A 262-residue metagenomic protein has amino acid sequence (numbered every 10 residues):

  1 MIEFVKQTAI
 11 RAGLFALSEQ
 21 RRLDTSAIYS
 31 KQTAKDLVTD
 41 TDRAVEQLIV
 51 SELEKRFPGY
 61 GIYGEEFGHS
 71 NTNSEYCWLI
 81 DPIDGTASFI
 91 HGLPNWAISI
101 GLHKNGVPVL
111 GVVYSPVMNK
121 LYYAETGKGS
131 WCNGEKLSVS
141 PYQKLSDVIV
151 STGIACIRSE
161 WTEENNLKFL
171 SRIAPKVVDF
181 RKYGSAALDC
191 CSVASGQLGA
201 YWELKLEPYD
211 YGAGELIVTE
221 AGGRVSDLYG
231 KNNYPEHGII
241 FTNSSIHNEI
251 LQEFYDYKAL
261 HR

Functional and structural regions predicted by a protein language model:
M1-I83, E249, Y255, R262: N-terminal subdomain of lithium-sensitive/metallo-dependent phosphomonoesterases centered on the IMPase/IPPase/PAP
A16, D42, L53, T86 (+6 more regions): Residue-level signal for inorganic ion chemistry
A34, M118, N233-E236: Short acidic/glycine-enriched loop/turn segments that link adjacent beta-strands
R43, Q47, E66, P82-G85 (+5 more regions): Generic detector of well-ordered alpha-helical packing
S70-T72, N105, Y123, P141-K144 (+1 more regions): Solvent-exposed alpha-helices and their adjacent loops that cap or buttress functional pockets in soluble metabolic
T72-W131: DPxDG-like acidic metal-binding loop motif
H103-V107, V117, T126-G129, E135 (+3 more regions): Short loop segments at secondary-structure junctions
S138-R262: An extended, acidic
